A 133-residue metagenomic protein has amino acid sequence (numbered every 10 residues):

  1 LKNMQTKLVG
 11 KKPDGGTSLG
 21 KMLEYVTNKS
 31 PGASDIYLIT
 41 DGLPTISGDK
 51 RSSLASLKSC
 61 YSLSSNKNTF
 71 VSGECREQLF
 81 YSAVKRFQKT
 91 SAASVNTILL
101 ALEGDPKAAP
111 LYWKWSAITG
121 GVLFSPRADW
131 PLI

Functional and structural regions predicted by a protein language model:
L1, Q5, G16-T27, E77-V84 (+1 more regions): Extracytoplasmic/secreted envelope proteins and their assembly/folding machinery, especially bacterial periplasmic
Q5-K11: PEST-like low-complexity, intrinsically disordered acidic/proline/serine-rich tracts that flank trafficking/processing
G10, G42-I118, F124-P126: VWA/integrin I-like adhesion module and closely mimicked acidic/polar interface patches used
K29-A33: Glycine-rich phosphate-binding loop signature in dinucleotide/nucleotide-binding domains
D35-Y37: Structural motif
W130-I133: Pro/Ala/Gly-rich low-complexity, hydrophilic intrinsically disordered segments
